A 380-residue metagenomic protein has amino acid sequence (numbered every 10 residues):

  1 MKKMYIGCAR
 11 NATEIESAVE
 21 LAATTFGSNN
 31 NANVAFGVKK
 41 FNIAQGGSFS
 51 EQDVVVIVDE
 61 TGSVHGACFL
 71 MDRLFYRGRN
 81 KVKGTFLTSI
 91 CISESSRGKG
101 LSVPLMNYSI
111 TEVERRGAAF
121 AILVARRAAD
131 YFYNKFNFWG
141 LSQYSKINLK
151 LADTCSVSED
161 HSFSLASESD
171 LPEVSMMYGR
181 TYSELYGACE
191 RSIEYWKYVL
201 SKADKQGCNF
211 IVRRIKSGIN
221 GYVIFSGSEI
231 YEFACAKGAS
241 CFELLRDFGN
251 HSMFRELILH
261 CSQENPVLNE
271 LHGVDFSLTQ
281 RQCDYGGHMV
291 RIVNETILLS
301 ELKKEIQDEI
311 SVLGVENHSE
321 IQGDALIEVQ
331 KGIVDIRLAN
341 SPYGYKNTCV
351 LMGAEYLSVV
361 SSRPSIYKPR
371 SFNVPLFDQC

Functional and structural regions predicted by a protein language model:
M1-D72, R79-F86, T154-I193, G227-E229 (+1 more regions): Short amphipathic alpha-helix that is part of the acyltransferase structural core
Q52-V56, A67, S89, G207-V212 (+3 more regions): Short hydrophobic/aromatic beta-strand element in the GNAT-like acyltransferase core that lines or flanks the acyl-donor
C68, V124-R127: Glycine-rich, histidine-containing beta strand-loop boundary motifs that form or position
K81-E94, S226-G238: Conserved acetyl-CoA binding element of GNAT-fold acetyltransferases
I92, G98-T111, K237-N250: Conserved acetyl-CoA-binding loop-helix of GNAT-fold acetyltransferases
M106, T111-A125, S252-Q263: Conserved GNAT acetyl-CoA-binding A-motif
Y131, F136-S156, A234-K237, F242 (+1 more regions): Active-site/acyl-donor-binding loops of N-acyltransferases
S142-A234, G238-A239, R246-D247, T296-G314: Amide-forming acyltransferase catalytic core, primarily the GNAT-like/NAT-type and related acyltransferase folds
